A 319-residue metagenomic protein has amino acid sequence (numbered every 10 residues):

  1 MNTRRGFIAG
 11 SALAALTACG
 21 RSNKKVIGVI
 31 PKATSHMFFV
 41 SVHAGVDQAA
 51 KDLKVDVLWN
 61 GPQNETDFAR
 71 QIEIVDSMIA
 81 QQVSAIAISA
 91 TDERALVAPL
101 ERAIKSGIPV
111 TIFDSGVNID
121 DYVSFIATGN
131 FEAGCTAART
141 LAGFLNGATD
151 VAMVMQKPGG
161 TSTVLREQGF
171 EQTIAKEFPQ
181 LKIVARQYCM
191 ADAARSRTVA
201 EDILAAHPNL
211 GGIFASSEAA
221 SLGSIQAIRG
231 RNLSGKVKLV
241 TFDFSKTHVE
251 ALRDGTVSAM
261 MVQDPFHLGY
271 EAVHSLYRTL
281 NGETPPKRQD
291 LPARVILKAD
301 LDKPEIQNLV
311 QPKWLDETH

Functional and structural regions predicted by a protein language model:
G6-G20: N-terminal export signals
G28-G45, A49, L53, L58-E73 (+3 more regions): Extracytoplasmic "Venus flytrap"
F38-D52, A133-A137, T161-L181, R195 (+3 more regions): Short, solvent-exposed amphipathic alpha-helices that sit in or adjacent to ligand/effector-binding or catalytic
L53-P62, M153, E177-C189: Short beta-strand elements in bilobed, periplasmic/extracellular small-molecule ligand-binding domains
Q71, I126-V151, L165, R195-R197 (+2 more regions): Hydrophobic alpha-helical segments within soluble ligand-binding/sensing domains
I79, A87-I104, F170, C189-A251: Hydrophobic alpha-helical
E93-E132, R139-G143, D150, Q156 (+3 more regions): Flexible loop/hinge segments that line or gate small-molecule binding clefts
P158-S162, T173-I174, H267-H319: Hinge/cleft segment of the Venus flytrap/periplasmic-binding protein
